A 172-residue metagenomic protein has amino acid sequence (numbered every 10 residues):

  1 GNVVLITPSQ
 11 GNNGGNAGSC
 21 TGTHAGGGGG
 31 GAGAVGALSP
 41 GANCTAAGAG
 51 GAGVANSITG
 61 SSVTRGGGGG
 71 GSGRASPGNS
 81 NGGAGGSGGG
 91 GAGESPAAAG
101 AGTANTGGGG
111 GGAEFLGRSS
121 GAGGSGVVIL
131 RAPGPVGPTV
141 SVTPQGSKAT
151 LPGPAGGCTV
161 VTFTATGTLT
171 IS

Functional and structural regions predicted by a protein language model:
G1-S172: Low-complexity, glycine/proline-biased repetitive segments and flexible coils/loops
